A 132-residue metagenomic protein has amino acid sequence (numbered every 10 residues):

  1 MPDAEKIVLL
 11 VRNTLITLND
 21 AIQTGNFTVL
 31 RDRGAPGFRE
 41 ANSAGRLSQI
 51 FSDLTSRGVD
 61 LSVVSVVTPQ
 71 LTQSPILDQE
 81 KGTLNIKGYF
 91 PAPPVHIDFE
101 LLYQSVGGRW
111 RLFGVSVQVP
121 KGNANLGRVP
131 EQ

Functional and structural regions predicted by a protein language model:
M1-I22, V129-Q132: Juxtamembrane and targeting peptides
P2, K6-N13, F27-T83: Short solvent-exposed beta->alpha transition segments
T14-I16, L30, K87, Y103: Aromatic-enriched hydrophobic runs in primary sequence
T68-Q132: Exposed beta-sheet edge and beta->alpha loop/turn motif
